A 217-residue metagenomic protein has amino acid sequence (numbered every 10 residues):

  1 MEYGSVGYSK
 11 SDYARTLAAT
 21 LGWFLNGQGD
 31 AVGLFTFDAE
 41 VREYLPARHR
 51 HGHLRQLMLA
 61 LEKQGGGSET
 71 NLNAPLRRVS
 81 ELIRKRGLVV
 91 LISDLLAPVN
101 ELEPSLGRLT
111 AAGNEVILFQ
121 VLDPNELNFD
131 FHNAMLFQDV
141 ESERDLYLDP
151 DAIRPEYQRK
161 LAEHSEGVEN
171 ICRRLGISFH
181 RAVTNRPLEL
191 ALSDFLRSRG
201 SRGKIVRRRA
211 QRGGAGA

Functional and structural regions predicted by a protein language model:
M1-A217: Exposed, interaction-prone extracellular/peripheral surfaces
